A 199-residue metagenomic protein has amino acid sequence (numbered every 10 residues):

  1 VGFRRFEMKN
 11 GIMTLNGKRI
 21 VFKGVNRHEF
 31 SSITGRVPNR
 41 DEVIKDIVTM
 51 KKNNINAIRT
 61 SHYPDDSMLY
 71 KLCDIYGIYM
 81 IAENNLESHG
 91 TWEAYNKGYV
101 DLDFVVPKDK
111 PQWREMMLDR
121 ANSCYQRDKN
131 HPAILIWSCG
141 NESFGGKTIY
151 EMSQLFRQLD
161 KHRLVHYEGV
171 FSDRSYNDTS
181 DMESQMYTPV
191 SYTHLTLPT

Functional and structural regions predicted by a protein language model:
V1-M50: N-terminal carbohydrate-binding accessory modules
I47-M50, A57-L195: Substrate-binding/catalytic cleft of secreted carbohydrate-active enzymes, primarily glycoside hydrolases
